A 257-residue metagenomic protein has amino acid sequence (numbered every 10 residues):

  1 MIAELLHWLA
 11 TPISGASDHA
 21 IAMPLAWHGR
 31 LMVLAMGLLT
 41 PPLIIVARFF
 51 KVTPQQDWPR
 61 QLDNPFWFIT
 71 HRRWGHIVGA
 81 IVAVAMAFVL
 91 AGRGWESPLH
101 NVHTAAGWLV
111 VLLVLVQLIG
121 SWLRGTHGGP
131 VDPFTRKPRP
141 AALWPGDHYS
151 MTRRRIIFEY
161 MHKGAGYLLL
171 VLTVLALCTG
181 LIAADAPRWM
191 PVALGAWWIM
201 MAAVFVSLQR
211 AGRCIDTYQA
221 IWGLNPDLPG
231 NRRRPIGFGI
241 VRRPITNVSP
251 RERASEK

Functional and structural regions predicted by a protein language model:
I2-K257: Membrane-embedded alpha-helical bundles that constitute the cytochrome b-like, heme-associated redox core of multi-pass
